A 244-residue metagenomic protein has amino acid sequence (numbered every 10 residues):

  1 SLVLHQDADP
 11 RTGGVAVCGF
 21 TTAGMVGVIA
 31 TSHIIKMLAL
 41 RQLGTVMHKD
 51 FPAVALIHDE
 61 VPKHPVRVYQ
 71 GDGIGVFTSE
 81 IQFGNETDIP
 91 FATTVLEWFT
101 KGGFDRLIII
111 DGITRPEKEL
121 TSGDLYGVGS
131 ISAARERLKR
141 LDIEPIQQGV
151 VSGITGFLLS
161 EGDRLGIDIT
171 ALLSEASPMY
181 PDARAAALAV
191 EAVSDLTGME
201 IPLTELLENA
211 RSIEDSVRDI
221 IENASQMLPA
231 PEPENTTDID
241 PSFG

Functional and structural regions predicted by a protein language model:
S1-I81: N-terminal short beta-loop-beta anion/metal-coordinating cradle
C18-G19, F77-T78, I109-D111, L173-E175: Short beta-strand segments
F20-V26, F83-N85, G112-P116, S152 (+1 more regions): Gly/Ser/Thr-rich loops at beta-strand to alpha-helix junctions that form or flank small-molecule/cofactor-binding
M25-I29, E86-P90, T94, G149 (+5 more regions): Conserved active-site and cofactor/substrate-binding residues in soluble primary-metabolism enzymes
R41, P90, L96-L107, R164-D168 (+1 more regions): Secondary-structure boundary elements
N85-R135: Internal, conserved structured core segments that host functional sites
P116-L196: Catalytic cores of processing enzymes, dominated by hydrolases/peptidases, characterized by acidic/His-rich
D168-G244: Extended, histidine- and acidic-residue-enriched regions that form the cofactor-binding/catalytic faces
